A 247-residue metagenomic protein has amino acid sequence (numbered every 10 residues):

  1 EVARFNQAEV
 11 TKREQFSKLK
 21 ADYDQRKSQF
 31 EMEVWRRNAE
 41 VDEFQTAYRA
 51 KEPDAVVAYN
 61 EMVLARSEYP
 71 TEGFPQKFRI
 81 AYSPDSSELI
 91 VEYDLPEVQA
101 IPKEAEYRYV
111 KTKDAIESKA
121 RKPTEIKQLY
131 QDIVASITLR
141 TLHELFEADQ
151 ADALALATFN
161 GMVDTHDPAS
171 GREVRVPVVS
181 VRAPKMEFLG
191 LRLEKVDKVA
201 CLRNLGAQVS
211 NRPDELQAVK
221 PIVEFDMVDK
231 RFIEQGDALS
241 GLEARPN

Functional and structural regions predicted by a protein language model:
E1-N247: Long, charge-dense low-complexity segments
